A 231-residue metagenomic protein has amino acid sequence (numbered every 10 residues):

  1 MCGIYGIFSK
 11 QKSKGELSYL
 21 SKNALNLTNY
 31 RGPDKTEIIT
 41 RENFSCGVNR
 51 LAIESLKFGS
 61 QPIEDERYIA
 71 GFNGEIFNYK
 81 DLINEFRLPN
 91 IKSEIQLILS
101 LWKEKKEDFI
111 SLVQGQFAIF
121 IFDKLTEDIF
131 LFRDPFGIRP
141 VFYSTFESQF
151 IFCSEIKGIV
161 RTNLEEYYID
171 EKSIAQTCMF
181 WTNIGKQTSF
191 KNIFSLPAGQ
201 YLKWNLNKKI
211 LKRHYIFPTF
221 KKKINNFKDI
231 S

Functional and structural regions predicted by a protein language model:
M1-S231: Cysteine-centered catalytic environments shared across enzyme families
